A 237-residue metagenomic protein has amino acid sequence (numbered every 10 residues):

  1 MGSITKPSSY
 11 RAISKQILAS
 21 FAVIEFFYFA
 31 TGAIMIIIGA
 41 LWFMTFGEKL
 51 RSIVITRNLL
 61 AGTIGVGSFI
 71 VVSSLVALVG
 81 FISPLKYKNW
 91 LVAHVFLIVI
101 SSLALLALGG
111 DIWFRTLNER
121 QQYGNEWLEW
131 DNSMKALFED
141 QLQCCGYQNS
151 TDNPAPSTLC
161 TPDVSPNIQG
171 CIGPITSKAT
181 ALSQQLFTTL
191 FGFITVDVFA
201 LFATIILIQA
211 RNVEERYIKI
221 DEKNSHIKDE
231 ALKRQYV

Functional and structural regions predicted by a protein language model:
M1-R11, Q141, E215-V237: Non-transmembrane, juxtamembrane loop and terminal tail segments of multi-pass eukaryotic membrane proteins
G2, I38-G39, V54, L85 (+3 more regions): Phosphate-binding glycine-rich loops and adjacent basic patches that engage nucleotide phosphates, nucleic-acid
K6-G124, L190-N212, R216, R234: Signature of small four-pass
E25, E48, E126-E129, E139-Q141 (+3 more regions): Glutamate identity and glutamate-enriched acidic tracts
R51-S52, N58-L59, S165-I168, N224: Short, surface-exposed linear patches
S73-A77, S157-D163, N167-C171, I175-K178 (+2 more regions): Short, Lys/Arg-enriched charge-dense amphipathic segments
L106-L186: Disulfide- and glycan-decorated extracellular loop modules of small multi-pass membrane proteins, especially 4-TM
